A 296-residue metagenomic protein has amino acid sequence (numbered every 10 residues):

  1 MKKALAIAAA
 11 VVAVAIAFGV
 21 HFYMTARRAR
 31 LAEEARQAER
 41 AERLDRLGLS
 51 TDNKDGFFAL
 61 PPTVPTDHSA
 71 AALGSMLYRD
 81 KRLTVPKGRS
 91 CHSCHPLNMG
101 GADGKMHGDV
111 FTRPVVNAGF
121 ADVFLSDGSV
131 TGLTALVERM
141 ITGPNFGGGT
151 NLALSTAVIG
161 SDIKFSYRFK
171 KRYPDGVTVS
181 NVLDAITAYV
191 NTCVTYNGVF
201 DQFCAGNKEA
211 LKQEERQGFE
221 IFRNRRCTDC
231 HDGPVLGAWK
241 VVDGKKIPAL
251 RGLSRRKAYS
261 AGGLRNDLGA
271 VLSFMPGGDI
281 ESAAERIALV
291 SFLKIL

Functional and structural regions predicted by a protein language model:
K3-L296: Periplasmic c-type cytochrome electron-transfer domains
